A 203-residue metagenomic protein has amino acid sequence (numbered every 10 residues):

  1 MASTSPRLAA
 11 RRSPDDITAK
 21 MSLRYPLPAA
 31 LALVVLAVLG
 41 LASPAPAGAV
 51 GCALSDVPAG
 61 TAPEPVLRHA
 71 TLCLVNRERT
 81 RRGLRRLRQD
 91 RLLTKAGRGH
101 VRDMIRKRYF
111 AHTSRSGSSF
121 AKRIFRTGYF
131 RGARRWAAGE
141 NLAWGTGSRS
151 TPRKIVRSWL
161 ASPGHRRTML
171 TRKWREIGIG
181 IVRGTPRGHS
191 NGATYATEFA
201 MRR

Functional and structural regions predicted by a protein language model:
M1-K20: N-terminal amphipathic/basic-hydrophobic helices that include classical n-h-c signal peptides and signal-anchor
T4, L8, L23-P26, S118-F125: Secondary-structure junction/capping motif
A19-L31: Bacterial N-terminal signal peptides that target proteins for export
A30-G40: Bacterial N-terminal signal peptides
S43-A49: Sec/Tat signal peptide C-region and signal peptidase I cleavage site
V50-A53, V57-A59, P63-T127, R172-G178 (+1 more regions): Short, well-ordered surface patches within globular domains
F120-R203: A well-ordered secondary-structure block
